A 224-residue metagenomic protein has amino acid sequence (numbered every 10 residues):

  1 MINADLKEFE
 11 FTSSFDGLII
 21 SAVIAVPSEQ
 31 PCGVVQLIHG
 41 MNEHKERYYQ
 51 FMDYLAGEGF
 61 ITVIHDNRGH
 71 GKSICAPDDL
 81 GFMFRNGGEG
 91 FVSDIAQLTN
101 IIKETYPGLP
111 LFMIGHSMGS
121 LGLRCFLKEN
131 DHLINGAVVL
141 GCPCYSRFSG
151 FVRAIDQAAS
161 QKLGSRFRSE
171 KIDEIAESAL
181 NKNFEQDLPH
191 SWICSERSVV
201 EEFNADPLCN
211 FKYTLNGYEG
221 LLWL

Functional and structural regions predicted by a protein language model:
M1-E29: N-terminal cap/lid segment of alpha/beta-hydrolase-fold proteins
V35, H39-E43, S117-M118: Active-site glycine-rich loops that stabilize anionic/oxyanionic intermediates across multiple enzyme folds
R47, M52-D78: Conserved alpha/beta-hydrolase
M83-K103: Alpha/beta-hydrolase active-site loop
Y106-S117: Alpha/beta-hydrolase fold nucleophile elbow
G115-C125: Glycine-rich nucleophile elbow surrounding the catalytic serine of serine-hydrolase chemistry
L123-C209: Alpha/beta-hydrolase-fold enzymes
Y213-L224: Active-site nucleophile elbow and catalytic-triad environment of alpha/beta-hydrolase enzymes
